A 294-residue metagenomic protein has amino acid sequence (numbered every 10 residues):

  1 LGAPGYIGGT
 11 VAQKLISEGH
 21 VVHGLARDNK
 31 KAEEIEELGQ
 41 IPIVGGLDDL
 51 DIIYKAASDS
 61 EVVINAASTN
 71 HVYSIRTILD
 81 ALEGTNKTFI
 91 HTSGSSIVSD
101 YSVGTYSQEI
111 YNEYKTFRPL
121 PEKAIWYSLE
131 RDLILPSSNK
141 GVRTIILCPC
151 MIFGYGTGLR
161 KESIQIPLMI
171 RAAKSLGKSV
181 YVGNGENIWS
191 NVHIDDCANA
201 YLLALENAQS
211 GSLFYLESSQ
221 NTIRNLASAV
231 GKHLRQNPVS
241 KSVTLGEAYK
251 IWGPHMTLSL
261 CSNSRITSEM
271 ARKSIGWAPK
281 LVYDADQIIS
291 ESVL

Functional and structural regions predicted by a protein language model:
L1-H20: N-terminal Rossmann NAD(P)H-binding glycine-rich loop of SDR-like oxidoreductase domains
G9, G24-T85: NAD(P)H-binding glycine-rich loop region in Rossmannoid oxidoreductase-like domains and their noncatalytic homologs
V21, R76-S128, I145: Conserved Rossmann-fold NAD(P)-dependent oxidoreductase catalytic core, especially the SDR/UDP-sugar
R131-T157: Conserved beta-loop-beta element that borders a ligand/cofactor-binding pocket
G154-P167, L203-F214: Glycine/proline-rich active-site loop of Rossmann-fold NAD(P)-dependent oxidoreductases
L168-V192, A200: A conserved pocket-lining segment of Rossmann-fold NAD(P)-dependent short-chain dehydrogenase/reductase
A200-H255: Mid/C-terminal beta-alpha module of Rossmann-like enzyme folds, strongest in SDR-family dehydrogenases/epimerases
V282-L294: Amphipathic terminal alpha-helices
